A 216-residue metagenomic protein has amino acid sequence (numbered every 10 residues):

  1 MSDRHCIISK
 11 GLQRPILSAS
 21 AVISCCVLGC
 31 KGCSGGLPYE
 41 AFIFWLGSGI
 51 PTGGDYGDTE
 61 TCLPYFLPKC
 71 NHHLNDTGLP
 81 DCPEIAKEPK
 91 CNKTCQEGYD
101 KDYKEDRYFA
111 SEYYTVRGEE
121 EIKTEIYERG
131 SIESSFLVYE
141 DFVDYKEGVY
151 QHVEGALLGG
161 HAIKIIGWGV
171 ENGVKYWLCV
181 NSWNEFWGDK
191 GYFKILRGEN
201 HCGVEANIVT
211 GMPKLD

Functional and structural regions predicted by a protein language model:
M1-D216: Catalytic-core signature of thiol
